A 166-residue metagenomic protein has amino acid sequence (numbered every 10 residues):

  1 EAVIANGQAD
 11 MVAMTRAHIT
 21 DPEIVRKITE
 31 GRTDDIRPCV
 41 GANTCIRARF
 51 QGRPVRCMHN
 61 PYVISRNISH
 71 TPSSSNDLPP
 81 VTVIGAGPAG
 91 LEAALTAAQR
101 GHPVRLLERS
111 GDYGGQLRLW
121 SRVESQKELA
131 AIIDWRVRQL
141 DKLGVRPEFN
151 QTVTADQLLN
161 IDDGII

Functional and structural regions predicted by a protein language model:
E1-I84, P88, E92-V104, D112 (+1 more regions): Flavin-dependent oxidoreductase catalytic cores
N6, L140, L158-I161: A short, aliphatic-rich alpha-helical micro-motif
P22-E23, K127, A131, D156: Generic alpha-helical secondary structure signal
E23, Q116-L117, L159: Short Asp/Glu-rich motifs
V25, V137, A155-L158: Short amphipathic alpha-helical segments and helix-helix/interface helices
V63-N67, R146-Q151: Short gly/ser/thr-rich secondary-structure transition/capping motifs
V83-N150: Beta1-alpha1 glycine-rich phosphate/pyrophosphate-binding loop at the start of Rossmann-like nucleotide-binding domains
E148-I161: A conserved short coil-to-beta-strand element within the FAD-binding core of flavoproteins
